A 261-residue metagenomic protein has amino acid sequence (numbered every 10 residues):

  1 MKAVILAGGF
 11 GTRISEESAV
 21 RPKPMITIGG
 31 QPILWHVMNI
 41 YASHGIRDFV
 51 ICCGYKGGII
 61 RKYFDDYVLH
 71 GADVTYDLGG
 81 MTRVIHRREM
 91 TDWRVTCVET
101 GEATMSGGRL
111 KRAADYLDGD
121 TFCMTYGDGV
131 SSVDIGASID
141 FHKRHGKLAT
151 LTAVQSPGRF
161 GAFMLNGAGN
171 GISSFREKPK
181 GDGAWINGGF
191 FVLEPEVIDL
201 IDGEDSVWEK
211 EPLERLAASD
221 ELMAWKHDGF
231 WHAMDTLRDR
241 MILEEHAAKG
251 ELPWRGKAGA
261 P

Functional and structural regions predicted by a protein language model:
M1-D66, C97: N-terminal glycine-rich phosphate-binding loop and ensuing alpha1 helix
M25, A162-L165, L213, A224: A structural signal for short hydrophobic beta-strand segments in well-ordered beta-sheet cores
H36, R109-R112, P212: Well-ordered alpha-helical segments embedded in enzymatic catalytic cores
I60-G167: Conserved beta-loop-beta/alpha segment of the NTase-like Rossmann-fold superfamily that binds/positions NTPs
T121-T125, V130-K143, Q155-G158, G171-P261: Catalytic-core segments of class I nucleotidyltransferases/pyrophosphorylases that form NMP-activated intermediates
